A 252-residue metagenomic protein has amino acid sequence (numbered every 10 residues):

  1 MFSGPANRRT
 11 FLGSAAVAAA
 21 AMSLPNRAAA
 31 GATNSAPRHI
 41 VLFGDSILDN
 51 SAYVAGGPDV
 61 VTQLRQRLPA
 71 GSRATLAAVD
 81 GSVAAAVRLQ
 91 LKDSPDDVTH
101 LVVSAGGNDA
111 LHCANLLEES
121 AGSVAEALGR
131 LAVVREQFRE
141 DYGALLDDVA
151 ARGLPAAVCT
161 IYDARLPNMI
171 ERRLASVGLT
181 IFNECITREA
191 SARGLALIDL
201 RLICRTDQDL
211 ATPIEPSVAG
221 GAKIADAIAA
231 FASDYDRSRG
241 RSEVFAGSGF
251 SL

Functional and structural regions predicted by a protein language model:
M1-A18: N-terminal secretory signal peptides and thylakoid transit peptides that target proteins across membranes
M1-A6, A29-S35, F250-L252: Short, low-complexity, intrinsically disordered N-terminal peptides in bacterial proteins
G4, Y53, S217, G221: Aromatic-acidic/polar surface patches that form glycan- and anion
S14-L24, A28-D80, Q90-D97: Serine-esterase "nucleophile elbow" of acetyl-processing enzymes
S82, A86: N-terminal beta-loop-helix "entrance" segment that forms/cooperates in small-molecule cofactor or anionic ligand
L89-L252: Alpha-helical cap/lid subdomain in secreted, periplasmic, or secretory-pathway luminal O-acyl-processing enzymes
